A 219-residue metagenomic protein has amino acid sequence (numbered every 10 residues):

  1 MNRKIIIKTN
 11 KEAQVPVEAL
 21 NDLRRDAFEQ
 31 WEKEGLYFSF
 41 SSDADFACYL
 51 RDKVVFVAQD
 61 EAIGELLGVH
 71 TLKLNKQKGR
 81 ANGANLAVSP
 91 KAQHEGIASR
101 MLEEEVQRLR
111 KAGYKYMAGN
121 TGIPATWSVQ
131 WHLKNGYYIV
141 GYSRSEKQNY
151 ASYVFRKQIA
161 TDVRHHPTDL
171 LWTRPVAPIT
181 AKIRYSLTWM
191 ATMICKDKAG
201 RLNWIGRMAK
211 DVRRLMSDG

Functional and structural regions predicted by a protein language model:
N2-D22: A short beta-loop-alpha structural element at the N-terminal edge of CoA-dependent acyl/N-acetyltransferase catalytic
N21-A84, S89: Acetyl-CoA-dependent GNAT
N85-H94, T121-I123: A short, internal acetyl-CoA/4′-phosphopantetheine-binding micro-motif in the GNAT/acyltransferase core
V88, H94-Q107, K134: Conserved acetyl-CoA-binding loop-helix of GNAT-fold acetyltransferases
L109-G122: Conserved GNAT acetyl-CoA-binding A-motif
G119-V129, E146-Q148: Conserved beta-strand-loop-alpha-helix junction that forms the acyl-donor binding cleft
H132-S143: Conserved acetyl-CoA-binding loop of GNAT-fold acetyltransferases
S145-G200, R207, R214: C-terminal "cap" of GNAT-fold acetyltransferases
